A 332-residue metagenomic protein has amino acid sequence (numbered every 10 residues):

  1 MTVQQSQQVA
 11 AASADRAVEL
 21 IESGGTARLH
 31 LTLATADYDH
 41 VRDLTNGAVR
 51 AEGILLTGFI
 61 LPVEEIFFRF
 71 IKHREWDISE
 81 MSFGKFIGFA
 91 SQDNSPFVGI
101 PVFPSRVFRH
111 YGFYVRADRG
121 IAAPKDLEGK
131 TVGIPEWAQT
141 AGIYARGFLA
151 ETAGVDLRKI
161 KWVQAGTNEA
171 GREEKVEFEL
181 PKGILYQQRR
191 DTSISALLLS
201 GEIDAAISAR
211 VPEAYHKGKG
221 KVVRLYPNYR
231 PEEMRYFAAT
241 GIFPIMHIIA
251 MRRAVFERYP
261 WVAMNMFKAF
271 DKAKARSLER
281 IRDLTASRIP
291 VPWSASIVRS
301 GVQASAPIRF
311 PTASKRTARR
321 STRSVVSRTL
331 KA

Functional and structural regions predicted by a protein language model:
S6-T32, I121-T131, L330: Immediate post-signal peptide segment of exported/extracytoplasmic ligand-binding proteins
L29, Y111, K130, H247-I249 (+1 more regions): Short amphipathic alpha-helical segments
T32, A36-R158, W162-G171: Short, glycine-/small- and polar/acidic-enriched structural segments that line small-molecule recognition paths
G47-A48, R74, G201, G218-G220 (+1 more regions): Short glycine-centered helix-capping/turn motifs at secondary-structure transition points
G58, E136, L185-Y186, K315-R316: Residue-level marker of alpha-helix boundaries and capping positions
E173-R282: Pocket-lining segment of extracytoplasmic ligand-binding domains
A250, V255-L330: Secondary-structure end/capping motifs
